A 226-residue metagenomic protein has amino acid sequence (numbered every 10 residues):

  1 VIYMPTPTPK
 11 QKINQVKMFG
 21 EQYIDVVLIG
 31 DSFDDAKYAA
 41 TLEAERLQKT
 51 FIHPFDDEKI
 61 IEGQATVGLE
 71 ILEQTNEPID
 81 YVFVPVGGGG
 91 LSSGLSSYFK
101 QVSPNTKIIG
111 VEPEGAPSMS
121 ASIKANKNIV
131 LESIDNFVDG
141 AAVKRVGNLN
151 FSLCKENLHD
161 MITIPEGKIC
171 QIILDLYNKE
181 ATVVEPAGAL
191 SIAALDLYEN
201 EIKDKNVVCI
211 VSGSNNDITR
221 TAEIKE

Functional and structural regions predicted by a protein language model:
V1-E226: PLP-dependent amino-acid enzyme catalytic core
